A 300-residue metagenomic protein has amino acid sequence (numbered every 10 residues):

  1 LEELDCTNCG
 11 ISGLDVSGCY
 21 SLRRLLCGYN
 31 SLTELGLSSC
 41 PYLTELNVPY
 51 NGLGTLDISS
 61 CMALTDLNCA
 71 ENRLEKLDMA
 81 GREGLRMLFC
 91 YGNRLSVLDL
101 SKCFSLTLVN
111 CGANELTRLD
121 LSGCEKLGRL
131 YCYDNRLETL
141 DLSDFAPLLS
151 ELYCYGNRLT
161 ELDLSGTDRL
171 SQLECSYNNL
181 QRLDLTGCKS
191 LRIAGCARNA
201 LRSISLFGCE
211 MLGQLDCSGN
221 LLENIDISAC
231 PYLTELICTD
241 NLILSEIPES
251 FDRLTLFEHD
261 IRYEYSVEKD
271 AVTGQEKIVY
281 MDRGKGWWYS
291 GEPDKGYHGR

Functional and structural regions predicted by a protein language model:
L1-I11: LRR N-terminal entry segment and analogous cap-like coil->beta motifs
E2-L4, R23-C27, T44-V48, T65-C69 (+10 more regions): Conserved hydrophobic beta-strand positions in leucine-rich repeat
C9, N30, V48-N51, N72 (+8 more regions): Consensus "Asn ladder" position of solenoid repeat domains
L14, L35, L56, L77 (+8 more regions): Canonical leucine-rich repeat
C19-L22, C40-L43, C61-L64, R82-L85 (+9 more regions): Leucine-rich repeat
S38-S39, S60, K76, S122 (+5 more regions): Thr-biased low-complexity repeat/linker tracts and other Thr-enriched repetitive architectures
G219, P231-D270: Leucine-rich repeat domain C-terminal region
K277, M281-R300: Extracellular adhesion/carbohydrate-binding repeat motifs centered on closely spaced tryptophans
